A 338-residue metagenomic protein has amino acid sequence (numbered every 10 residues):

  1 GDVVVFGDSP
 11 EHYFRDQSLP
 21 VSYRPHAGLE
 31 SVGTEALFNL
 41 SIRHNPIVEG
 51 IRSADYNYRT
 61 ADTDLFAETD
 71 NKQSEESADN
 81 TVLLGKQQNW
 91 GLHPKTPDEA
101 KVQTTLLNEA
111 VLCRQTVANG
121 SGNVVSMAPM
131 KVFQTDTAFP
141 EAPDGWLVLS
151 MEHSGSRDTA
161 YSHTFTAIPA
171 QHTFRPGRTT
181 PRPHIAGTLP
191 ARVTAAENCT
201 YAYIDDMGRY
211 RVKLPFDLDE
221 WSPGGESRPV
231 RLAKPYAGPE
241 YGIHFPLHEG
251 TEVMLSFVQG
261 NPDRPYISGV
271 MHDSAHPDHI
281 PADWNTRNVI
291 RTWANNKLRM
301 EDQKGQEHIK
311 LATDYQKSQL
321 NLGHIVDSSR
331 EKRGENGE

Functional and structural regions predicted by a protein language model:
G1-E338: Amphipathic alpha-helical and helix-coil boundary elements used as assembly and membrane-proximal scaffolds
